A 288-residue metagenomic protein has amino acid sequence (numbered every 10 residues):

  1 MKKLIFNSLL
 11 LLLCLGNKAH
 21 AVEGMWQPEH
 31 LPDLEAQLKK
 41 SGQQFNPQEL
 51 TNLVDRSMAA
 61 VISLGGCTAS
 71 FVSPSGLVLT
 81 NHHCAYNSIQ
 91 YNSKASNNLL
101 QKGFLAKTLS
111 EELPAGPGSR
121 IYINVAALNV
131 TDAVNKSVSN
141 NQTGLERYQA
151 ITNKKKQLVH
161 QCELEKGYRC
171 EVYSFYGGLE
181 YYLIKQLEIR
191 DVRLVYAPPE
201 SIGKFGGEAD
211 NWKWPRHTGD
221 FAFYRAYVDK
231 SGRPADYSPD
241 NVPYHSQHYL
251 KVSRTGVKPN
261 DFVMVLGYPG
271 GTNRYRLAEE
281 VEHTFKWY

Functional and structural regions predicted by a protein language model:
M1-E23: Bacterial Sec-dependent N-terminal signal peptides
K18-Y288: Terminal presequence/propeptide segments associated with secretion/organelle targeting and zymogen/polyprotein
